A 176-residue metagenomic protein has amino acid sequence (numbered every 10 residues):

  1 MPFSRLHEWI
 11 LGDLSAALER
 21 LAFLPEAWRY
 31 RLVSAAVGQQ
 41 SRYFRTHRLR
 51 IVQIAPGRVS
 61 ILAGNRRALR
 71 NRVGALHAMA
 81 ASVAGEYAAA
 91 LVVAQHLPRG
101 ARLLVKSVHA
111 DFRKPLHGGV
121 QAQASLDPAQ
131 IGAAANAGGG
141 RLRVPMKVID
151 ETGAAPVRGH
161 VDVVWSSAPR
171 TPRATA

Functional and structural regions predicted by a protein language model:
P2-A27, L116-H117, D127-A176: HotDog/MaoC-like acyl-thioester-processing domains
E19, G64, A68-A90: Hot-dog-fold acyl-thioester-processing enzymes
R29-G38, Y43-F44, P128-A129: Short Pro/Gly-enriched beta-strand edge/turn motifs at strand-loop
R42-L49, L103-S107: A short, amphipathic edge element
R45, L104, V120, L142-V144: Hydrophobic core residues within well-ordered beta-strands of beta-rich domains
T46-L76: Catalytic strand-loop segment that frames the active site of acyl-thioester-processing enzymes
R50, H109-D111, Q123-S125, K147 (+1 more regions): Residues located in well-ordered beta-strands
L91-D127: Hydrophobic beta-strand-centered segment that forms part of the acyl-chain substrate-binding groove
